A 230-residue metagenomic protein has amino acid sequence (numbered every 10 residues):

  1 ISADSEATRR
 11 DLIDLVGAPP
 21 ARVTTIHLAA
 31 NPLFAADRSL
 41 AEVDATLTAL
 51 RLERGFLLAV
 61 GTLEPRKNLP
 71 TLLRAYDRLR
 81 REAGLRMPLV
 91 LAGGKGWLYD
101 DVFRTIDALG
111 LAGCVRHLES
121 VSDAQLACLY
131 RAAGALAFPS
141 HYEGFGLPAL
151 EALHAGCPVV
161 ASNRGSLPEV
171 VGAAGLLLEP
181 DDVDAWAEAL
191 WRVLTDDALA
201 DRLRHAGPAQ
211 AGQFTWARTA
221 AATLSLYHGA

Functional and structural regions predicted by a protein language model:
I1-A230: Carbohydrate transferase catalytic cores enriched for Leloir-type hexosyltransferases
